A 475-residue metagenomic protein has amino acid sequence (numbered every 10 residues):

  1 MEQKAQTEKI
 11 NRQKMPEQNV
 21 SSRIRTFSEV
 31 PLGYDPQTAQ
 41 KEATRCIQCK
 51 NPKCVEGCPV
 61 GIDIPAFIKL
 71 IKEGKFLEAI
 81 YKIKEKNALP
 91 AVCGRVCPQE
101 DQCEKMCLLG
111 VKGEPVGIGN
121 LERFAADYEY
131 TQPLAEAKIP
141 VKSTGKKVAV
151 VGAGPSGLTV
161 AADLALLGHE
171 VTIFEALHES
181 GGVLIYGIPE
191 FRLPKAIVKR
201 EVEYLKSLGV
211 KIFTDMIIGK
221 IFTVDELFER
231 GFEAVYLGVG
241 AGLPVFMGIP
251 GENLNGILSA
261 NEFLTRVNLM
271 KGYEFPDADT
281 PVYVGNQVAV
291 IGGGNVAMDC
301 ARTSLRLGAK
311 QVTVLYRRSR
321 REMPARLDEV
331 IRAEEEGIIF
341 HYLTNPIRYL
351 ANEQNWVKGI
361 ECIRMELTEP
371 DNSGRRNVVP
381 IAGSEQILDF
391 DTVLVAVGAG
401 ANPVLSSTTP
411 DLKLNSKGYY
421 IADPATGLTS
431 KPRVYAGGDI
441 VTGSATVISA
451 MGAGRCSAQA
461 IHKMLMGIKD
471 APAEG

Functional and structural regions predicted by a protein language model:
R23-E42, I62-R95, K112-K142, V267: Ferredoxin-type iron-sulfur electron-transfer modules in oxidoreductases and energy-metabolism complexes
Q48-E73, V92-A125, T172, E179 (+1 more regions): Iron-sulfur cluster-binding cysteine motifs and their immediate structural context in ferredoxin-like electron-transfer
E78, K142, K147-V151, K199-I249 (+4 more regions): Feature captures the FAD/FMN-dependent oxidoreductase FAD-binding
A125-K142, R200-K220, F246-L307, N415-A425 (+1 more regions): Glycine-rich dinucleotide-binding loop and its adjacent helix/turn
K147-T172, A297-L305: N-terminal Rossmann-like FAD-binding beta1-loop-alpha1 element of flavoenzymes
I173, L177-L208, I212, A301-R348 (+1 more regions): Rossmann-like dinucleotide-binding cores of NAD(P)H-dependent redox enzymes
N253-G285, P370-S444: FAD-site-proximal beta/loop scaffold in flavoenzymes
C300, I440-M466: A conserved FAD-binding loop/helix module that cradles the flavin
